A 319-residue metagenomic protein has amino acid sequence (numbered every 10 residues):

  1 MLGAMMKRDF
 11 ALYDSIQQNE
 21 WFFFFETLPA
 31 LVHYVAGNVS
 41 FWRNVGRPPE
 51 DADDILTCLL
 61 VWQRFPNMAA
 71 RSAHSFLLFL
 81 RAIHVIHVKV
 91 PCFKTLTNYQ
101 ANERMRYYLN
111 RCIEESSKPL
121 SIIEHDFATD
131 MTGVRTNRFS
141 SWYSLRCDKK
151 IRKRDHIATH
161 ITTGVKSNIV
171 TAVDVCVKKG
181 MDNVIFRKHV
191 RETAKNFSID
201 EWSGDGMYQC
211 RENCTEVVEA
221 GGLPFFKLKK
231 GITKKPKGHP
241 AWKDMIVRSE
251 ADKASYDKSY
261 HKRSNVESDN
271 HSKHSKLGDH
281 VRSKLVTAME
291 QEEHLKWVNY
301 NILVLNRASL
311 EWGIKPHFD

Functional and structural regions predicted by a protein language model:
M1-A11: Secondary-structure boundary/capping micro-motif
L2, M207-S275: Helix-centered, glycine/charged polyanion-binding patches within enzymatic domains that contact phosphate-containing
L12-F65: Basic, short loop/linker segments at the boundary and entry of helix-turn-helix/winged-helix-like folds
T27-L28, R138, A172, N213 (+2 more regions): Short, function-defining helix-loop hinge/capping sites that tune catalysis or transport
R43-C112: Short, positively charged, Gly/Tyr-enriched micro-motifs that form contact patches at catalytic or ligand/partner
N44-D53, K150-I151, K284-E293: Structural motif
R47-P48, F65, S75, T97-E219 (+1 more regions): Polybasic low-complexity intrinsically disordered regions
D252-D319: Basic, amphipathic alpha-helical segments enriched in Lys/Arg and hydrophobic/aromatic residues
